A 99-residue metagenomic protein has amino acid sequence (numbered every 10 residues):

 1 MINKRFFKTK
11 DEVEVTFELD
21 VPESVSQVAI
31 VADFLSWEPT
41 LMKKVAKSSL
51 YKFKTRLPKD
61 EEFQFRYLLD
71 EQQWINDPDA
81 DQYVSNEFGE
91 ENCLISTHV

Functional and structural regions predicted by a protein language model:
M1-E12: Extracellular ectodomain segments of secreted/surface proteins
E12-D60, Q72-H98: Aromatic-rich carbohydrate-binding modules that target alpha-glucans
E62-R66: Short, conserved beta-strand segments of beta-strand-rich sandwich/propeller modules, principally
